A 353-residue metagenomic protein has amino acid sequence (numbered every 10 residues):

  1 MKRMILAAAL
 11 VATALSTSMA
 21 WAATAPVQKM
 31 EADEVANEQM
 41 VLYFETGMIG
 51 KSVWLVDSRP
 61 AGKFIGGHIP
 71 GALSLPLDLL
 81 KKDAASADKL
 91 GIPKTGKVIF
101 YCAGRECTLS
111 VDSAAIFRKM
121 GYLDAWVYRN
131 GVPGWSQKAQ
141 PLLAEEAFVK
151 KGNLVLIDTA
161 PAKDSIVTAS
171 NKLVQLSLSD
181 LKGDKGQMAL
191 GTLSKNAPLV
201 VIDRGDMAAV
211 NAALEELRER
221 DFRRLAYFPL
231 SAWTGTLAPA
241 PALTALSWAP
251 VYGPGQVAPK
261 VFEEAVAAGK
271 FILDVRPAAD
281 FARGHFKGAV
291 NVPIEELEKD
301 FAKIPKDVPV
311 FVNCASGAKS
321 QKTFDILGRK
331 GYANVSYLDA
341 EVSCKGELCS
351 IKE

Functional and structural regions predicted by a protein language model:
M4, A20-L42, G62-F100, G104-F271 (+2 more regions): Rhodanese-like catalytic fold shared by cysteine-dependent sulfurtransferases and DSP/PTP-type phosphatases
A7-T17: Bacterial N-terminal signal peptides
V41-T46, V53-G62: Mature N-terminal segment immediately following signal peptide/propeptide cleavage in secreted/periplasmic
